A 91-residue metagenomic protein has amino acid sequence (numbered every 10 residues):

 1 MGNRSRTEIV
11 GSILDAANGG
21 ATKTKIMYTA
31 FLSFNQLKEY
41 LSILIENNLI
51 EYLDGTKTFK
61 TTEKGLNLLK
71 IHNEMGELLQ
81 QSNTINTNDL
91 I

Functional and structural regions predicted by a protein language model:
M1-G11: Short alpha-helical segments that sit at the start of domains
S12, T56, I71, Q81-S82: Long, compositionally biased intrinsically disordered regions
A16-T22: Short capping segments at the starts of secondary-structure elements
K25-T29: A short acidic, leucine-rich amphipathic alpha-helix
F31-E46: Short amphipathic alpha-helical interaction segments
I45-D54: A short, conserved structural fragment
K57-H72: Basic, amphipathic "hinge/linker" alpha-helix immediately C-terminal to the N-terminal HTH DNA-binding motif
E74-I91: Amphipathic alpha-helical dimerization/coiled-coil segments that flank or bridge DNA-binding/regulatory modules
